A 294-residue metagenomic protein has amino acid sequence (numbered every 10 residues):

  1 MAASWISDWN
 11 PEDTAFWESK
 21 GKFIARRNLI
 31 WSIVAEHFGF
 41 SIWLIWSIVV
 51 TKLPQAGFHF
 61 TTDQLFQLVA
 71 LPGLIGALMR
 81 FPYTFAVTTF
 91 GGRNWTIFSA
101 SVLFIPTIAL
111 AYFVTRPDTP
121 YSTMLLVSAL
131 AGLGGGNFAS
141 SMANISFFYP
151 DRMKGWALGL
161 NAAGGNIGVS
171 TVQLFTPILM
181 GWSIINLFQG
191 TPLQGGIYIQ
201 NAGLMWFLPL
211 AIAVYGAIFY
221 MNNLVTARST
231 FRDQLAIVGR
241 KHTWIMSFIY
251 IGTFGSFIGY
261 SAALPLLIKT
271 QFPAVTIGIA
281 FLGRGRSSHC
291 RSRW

Functional and structural regions predicted by a protein language model:
M1-S41: Cytosolic juxtamembrane N-terminal segment immediately preceding the first transmembrane helix of multi-pass
R27-F58, V172, Y260-P265: Extracytoplasmic
W46-T51, R240-R291: Extracytoplasmic gate region of multi-pass secondary transporters
Q67-F85, L282-W294: Central cavity-lining transmembrane alpha-helices of secondary-active solute carriers, predominantly the Major
S101-P117: C-terminal ends and interior cores of transmembrane alpha-helices in multi-pass membrane transporters/permeases
P106, P120-G136: Hydrophobic core of transmembrane alpha-helices in multi-pass small-molecule transporters, especially MFS/SLC-type
G135, G155-G181: Glycine-rich segments within core transmembrane alpha-helices of 12-TM secondary carriers
P177, G181, F207-A227: C-terminal membrane-cytosol helix-exit motif in multi-pass small-molecule transporters
